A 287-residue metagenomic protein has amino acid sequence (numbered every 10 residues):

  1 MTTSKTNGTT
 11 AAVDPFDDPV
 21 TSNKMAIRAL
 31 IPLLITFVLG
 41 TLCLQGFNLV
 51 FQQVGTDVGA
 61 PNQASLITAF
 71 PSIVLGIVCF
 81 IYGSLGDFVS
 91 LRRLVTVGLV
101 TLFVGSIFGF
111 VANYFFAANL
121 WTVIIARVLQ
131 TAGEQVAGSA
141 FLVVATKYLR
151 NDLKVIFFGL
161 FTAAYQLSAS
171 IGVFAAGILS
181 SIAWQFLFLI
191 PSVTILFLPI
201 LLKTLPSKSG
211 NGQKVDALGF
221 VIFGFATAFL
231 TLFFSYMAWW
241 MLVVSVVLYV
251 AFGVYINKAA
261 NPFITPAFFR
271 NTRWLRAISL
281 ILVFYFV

Functional and structural regions predicted by a protein language model:
M1-L42, Q53: Cytosolic juxtamembrane N-terminal segment immediately preceding the first transmembrane helix of multi-pass
D18-A26, A112-A117, P266-T272: Helix-boundary and loop/linker segments of multi-pass membrane transporters
A26-C43, N48, T68-F70, G105 (+1 more regions): 12-transmembrane solute porter fold
I35, L39, F51, T101-L102 (+9 more regions): Hydrophobic residues within membrane-embedded alpha-helical segments of Major Facilitator Superfamily
G46-P61, A145: Membrane-interface helix caps of multi-pass secondary transporters
G55, G59, G133, Y148-R150 (+1 more regions): Short helix-loop-helix connector
S65-T68, S72-L75, C79-G212: Helix-loop-helix hairpins in multi-pass membrane proteins, especially solute transporters
I182-S279: Hydrophobic transmembrane-helix bundles of small-molecule transporters
